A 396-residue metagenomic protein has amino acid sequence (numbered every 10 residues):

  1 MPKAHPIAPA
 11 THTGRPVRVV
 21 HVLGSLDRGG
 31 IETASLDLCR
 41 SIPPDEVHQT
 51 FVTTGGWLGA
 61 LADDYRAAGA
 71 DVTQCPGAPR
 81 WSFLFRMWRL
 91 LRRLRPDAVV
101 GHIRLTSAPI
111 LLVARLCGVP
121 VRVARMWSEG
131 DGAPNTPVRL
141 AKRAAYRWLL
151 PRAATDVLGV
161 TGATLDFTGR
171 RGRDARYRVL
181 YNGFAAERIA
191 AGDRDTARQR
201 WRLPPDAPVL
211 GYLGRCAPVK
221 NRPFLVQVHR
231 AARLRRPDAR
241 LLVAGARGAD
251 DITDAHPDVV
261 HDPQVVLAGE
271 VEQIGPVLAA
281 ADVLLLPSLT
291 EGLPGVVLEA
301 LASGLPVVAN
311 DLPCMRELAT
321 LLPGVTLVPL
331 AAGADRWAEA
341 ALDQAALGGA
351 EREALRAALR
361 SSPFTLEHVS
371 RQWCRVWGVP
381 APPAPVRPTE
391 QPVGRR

Functional and structural regions predicted by a protein language model:
P2-H12, P16, H21-W81, R247-A249 (+1 more regions): N-terminal strand-loop element at the rim of the active site of nucleotide-sugar-dependent glycosyltransferases
K3-P6, A190-L203, L347-G348: A short helix/loop element that forms part of the nucleotide-sugar donor recognition site in Leloir-type
G29-D37, P208, Y212-A231, D251: A conserved mid-protein helix/loop that constitutes part of the nucleotide-sugar donor-binding site
W57-A68, R235-R236, R240-Q264, A268: Short, structured helix-loop element that forms part of the nucleotide-activated donor/catalytic region
G101-A108, R125-M126: Short His-centered aromatic/hydrophobic patch
P151-R188: A short, active-site helix/loop in glycosyltransferases that binds the activated sugar's phosphate group
E270, L289: Aromatic "clamp/platform" in nucleotide-sugar-dependent glycosyltransferases that forms part of the donor/acceptor
P306-D311, R316: Short hydrophobic beta-strand element within catalytic cores of glycosyltransferases and related nucleotide-activated
